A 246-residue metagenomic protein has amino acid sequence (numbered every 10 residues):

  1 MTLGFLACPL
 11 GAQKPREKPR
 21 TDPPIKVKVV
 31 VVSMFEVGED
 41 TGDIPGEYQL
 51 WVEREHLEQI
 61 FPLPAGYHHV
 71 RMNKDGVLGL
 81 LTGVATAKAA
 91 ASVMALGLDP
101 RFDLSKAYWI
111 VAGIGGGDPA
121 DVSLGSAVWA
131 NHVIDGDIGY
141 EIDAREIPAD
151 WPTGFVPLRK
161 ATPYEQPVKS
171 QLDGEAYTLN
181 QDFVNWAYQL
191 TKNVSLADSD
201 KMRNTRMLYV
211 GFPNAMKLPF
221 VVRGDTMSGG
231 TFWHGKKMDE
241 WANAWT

Functional and structural regions predicted by a protein language model:
M1-A7: Bacterial N-terminal signal peptides
P9-G11: Sec/Tat signal peptide C-region and signal peptidase I cleavage site
Q13-T246: Accessory terminal and edge-of-domain segments that mediate assembly/interaction and cofactor placement around
